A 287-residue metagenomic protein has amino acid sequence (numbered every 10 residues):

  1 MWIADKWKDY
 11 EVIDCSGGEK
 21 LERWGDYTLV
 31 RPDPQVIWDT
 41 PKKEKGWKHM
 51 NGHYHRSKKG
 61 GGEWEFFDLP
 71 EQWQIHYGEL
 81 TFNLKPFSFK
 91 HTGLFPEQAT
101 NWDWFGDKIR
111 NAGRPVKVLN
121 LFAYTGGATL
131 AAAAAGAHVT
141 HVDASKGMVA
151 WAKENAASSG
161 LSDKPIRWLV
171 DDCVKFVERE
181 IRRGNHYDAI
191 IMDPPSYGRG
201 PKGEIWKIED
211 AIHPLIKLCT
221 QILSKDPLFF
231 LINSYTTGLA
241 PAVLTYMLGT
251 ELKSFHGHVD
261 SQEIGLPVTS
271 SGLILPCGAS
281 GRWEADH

Functional and structural regions predicted by a protein language model:
K6-E22, L29-P96, D103: Non-catalytic substrate-recognition/targeting regions of SAM-dependent transferases
P96-R114: Conserved alpha-helix/loop element of class I SAM-dependent methyltransferases that forms part of the SAM/SAH-binding
G113-Y124: Conserved class I S-adenosyl-L-methionine
T125-A137: Conserved SAM-binding loop of SAM-dependent methyltransferases across substrates and taxa, primarily the Class I
H138-D143: Conserved SAM-binding motif I beta-strand of class I
S145-I191: S-adenosyl-L-methionine
C173-S254: S-adenosylmethionine
P227-H287: C-terminal catalytic and target-recognition region of SAM-dependent MTase-like enzymes, primarily methyltransferases
